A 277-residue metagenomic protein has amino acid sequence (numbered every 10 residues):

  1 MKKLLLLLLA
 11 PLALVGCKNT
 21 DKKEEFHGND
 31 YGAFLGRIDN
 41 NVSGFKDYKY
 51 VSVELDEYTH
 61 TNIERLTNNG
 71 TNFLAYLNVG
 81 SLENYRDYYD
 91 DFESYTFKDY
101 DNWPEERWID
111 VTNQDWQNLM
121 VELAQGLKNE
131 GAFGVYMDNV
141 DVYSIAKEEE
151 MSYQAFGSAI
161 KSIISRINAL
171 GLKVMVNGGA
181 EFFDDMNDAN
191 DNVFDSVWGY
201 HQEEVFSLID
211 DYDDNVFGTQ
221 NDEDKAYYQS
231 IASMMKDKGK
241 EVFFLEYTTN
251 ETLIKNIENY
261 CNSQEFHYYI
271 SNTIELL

Functional and structural regions predicted by a protein language model:
M1-L4: Positively charged n-region of N-terminal signal peptides that target proteins for export
L6-L9: Sec-dependent N-terminal signal peptides
L14-G16: C-terminal motif of bacterial Sec signal peptides marking the signal peptidase cleavage site
D21-L277: Glycan-processing catalytic domains of CAZymes
